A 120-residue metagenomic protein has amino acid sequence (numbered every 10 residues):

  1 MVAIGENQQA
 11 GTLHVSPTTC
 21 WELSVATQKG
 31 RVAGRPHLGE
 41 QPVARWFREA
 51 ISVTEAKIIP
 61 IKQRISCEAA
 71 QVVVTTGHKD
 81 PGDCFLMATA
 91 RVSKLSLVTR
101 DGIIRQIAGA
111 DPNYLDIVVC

Functional and structural regions predicted by a protein language model:
M1-K79, C84-S96, Q106-V118: PIN-domain endoribonuclease scaffold, especially VapC-family toxins
R100-I104: Short, polar loop motifs at secondary-structure junctions
